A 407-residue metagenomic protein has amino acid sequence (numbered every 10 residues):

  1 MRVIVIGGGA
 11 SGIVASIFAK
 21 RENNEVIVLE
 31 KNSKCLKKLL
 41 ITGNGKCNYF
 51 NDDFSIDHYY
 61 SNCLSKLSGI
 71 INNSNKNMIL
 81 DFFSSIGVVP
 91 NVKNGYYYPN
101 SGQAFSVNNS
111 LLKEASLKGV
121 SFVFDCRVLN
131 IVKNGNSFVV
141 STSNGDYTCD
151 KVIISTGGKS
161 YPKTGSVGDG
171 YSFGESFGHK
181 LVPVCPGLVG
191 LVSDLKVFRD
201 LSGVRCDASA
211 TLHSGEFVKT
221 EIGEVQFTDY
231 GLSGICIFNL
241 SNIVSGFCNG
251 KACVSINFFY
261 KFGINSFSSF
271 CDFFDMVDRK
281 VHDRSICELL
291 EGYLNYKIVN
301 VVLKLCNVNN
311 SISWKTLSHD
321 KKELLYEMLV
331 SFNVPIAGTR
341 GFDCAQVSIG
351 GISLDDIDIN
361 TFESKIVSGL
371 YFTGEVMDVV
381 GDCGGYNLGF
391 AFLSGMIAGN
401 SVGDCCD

Functional and structural regions predicted by a protein language model:
R2-V28, A398-G403: N-terminal Rossmann-like FAD-binding beta1-loop-alpha1 element of flavoenzymes
I4-I6, L29, V128, Y147-K163 (+4 more regions): Short hydrophobic core segments
K20-N44: Glycine-rich FAD pyrophosphate-binding loop
S33-C35, L40-I41, Y49-I56, V89 (+2 more regions): An anion/pyrophosphate-binding glycine-rich loop and adjacent beta-alpha core in soluble alpha-beta enzymes
N44-N94: Glycine-rich active-site loop/strand segments that organize a redox cofactor
L67-N75, N94-K113, Y161-G165, D194-K196 (+1 more regions): Short beta-strand to alpha-helix junction loop
N73-K151, V299: Feature captures the FAD/FMN-dependent oxidoreductase FAD-binding
F124, N300-V380: A glycine-rich dinucleotide-binding beta-alpha-beta segment and adjacent secondary-structure elements that constitute
